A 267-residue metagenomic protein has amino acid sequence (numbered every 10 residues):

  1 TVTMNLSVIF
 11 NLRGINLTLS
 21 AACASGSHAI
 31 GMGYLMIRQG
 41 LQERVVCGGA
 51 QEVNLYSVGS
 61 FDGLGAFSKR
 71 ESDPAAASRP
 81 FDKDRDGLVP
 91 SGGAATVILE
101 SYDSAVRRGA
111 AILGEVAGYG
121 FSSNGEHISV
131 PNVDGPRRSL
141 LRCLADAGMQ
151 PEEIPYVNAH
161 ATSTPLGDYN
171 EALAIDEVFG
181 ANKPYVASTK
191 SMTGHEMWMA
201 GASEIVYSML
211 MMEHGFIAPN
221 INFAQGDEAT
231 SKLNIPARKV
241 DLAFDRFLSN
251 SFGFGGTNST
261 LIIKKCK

Functional and structural regions predicted by a protein language model:
T1-M32, L64-P90, A172-A202: Conserved catalytic cysteine-centered active-site region of acyl-thioester-dependent Claisen-condensing enzymes
L6, G26, G33, F61 (+6 more regions): Conserved small-residue
N16-A21, Q42-A50, A111-Y119, E152-A159 (+2 more regions): Beta-strand segments within the central parallel beta-sheet cores of soluble alpha/beta enzyme folds
A22, T162-T164, M192-W198, S251-N258: Glycine-rich phosphate/pyrophosphate-binding beta-alpha loops
A29, S139-A147, S208, M212: Stable alpha-helical structural segments in soluble proteins, enriched in small hydrophobic residues
E52-S78, T96, F121-R138, T162-A174 (+2 more regions): Active-site-adjacent elements of ketosynthase-type condensing enzymes
S72-A147, Y156: Condensing-enzyme catalytic core mediating Claisen C-C bond formation in acyl metabolism
A147-E153, S231-K267: Flexible, low-complexity linker/loop segments at domain and module junctions
